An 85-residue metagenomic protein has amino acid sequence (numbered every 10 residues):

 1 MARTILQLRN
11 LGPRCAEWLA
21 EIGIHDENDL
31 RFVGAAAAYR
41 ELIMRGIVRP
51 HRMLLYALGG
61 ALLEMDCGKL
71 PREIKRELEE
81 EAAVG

Functional and structural regions predicted by a protein language model:
M1-R9, P13-G85: C-terminal extensions
